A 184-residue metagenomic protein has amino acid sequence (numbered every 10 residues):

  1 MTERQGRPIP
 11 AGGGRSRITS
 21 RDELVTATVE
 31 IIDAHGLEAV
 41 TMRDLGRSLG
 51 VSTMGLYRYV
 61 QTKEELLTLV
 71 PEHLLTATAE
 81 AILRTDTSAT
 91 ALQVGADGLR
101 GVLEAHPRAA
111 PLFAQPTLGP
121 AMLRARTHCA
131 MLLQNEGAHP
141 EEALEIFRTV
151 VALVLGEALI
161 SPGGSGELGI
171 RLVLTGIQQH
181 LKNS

Functional and structural regions predicted by a protein language model:
M1-T19: N-terminal intrinsically disordered/low-complexity leader segments
E23, A27-E65, L69: Helix-turn-helix
E65, V94, P120, R124 (+4 more regions): Amphipathic alpha-helical interaction segments
E72-A77: Short, basic, alpha-helical segments at the C-terminal edge of helix-turn-helix-like DNA-binding modules
A79, C129-Q134: Amphipathic alpha-helical segments within well-ordered protein domains
A79-A121, P140, F147-V150: Hydrophobic alpha-helical connector segments
N135-L172, H180-S184: Hydrophobic/aromatic-rich alpha-helical bundle segments in the mid-to-C-terminal region
